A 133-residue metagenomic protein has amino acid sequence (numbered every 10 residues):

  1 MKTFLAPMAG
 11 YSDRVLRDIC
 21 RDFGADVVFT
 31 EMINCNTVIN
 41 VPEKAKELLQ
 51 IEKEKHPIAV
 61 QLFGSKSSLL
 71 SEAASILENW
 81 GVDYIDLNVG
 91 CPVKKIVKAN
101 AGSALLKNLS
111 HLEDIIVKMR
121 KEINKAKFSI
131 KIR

Functional and structural regions predicted by a protein language model:
M1-F4: Extreme N-terminal starter segment of soluble prokaryotic enzymes
P7, S71-W80, V89, K107 (+1 more regions): Conserved alpha/beta-domain cores
M8-D83: Glycine-rich, positively charged N-terminal anion/phosphate-binding segment
F29, Y84-D86, S129-K131: Generic enzyme active-site microenvironment
M32-E43, V89-L109: Glycine-rich, proline-tolerant flexible connector loops at the mouths of alpha/beta enzymes
K46-Q61, S103-I130: Alpha-helix-loop-beta-strand connector modules within alpha/beta enzyme cores
Q61-L62, N88-G90, K131-R133: Short beta-strand segments
